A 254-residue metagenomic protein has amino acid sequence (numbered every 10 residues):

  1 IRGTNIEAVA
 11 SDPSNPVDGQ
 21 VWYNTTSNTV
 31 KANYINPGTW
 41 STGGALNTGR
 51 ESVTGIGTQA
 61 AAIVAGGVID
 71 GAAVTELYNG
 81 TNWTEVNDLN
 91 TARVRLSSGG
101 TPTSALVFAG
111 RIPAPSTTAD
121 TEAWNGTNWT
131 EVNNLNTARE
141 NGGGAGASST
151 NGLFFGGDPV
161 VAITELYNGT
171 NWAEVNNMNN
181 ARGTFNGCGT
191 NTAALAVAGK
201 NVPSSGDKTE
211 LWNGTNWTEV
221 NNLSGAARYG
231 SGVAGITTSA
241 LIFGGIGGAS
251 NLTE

Functional and structural regions predicted by a protein language model:
I1-E254: Polar, enzyme-active/binding microenvironments
